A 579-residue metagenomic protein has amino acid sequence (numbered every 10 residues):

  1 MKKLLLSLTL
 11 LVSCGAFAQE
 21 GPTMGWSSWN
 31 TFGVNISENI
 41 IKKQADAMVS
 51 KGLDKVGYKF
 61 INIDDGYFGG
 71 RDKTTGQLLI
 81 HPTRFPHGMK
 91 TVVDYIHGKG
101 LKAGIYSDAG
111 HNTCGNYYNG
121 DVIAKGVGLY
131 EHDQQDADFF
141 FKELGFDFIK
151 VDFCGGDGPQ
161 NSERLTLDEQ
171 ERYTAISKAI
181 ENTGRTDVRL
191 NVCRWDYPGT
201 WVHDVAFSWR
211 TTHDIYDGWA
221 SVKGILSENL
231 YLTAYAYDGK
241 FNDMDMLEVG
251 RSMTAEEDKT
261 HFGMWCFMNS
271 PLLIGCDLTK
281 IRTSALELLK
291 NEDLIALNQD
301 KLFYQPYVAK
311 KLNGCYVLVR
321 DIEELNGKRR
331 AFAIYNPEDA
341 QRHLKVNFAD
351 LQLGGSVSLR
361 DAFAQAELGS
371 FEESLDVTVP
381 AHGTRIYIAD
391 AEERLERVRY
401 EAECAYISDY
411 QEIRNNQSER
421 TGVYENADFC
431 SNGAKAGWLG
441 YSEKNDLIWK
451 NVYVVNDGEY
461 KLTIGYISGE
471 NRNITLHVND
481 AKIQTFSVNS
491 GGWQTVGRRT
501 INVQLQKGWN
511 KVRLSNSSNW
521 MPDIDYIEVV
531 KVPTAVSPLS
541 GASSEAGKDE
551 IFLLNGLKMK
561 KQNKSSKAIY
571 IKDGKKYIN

Functional and structural regions predicted by a protein language model:
L4-S13: Sec-dependent N-terminal signal peptides
P22, I40, Q44, M48-N161: Aromatic-lined carbohydrate-binding/catalytic grooves of carbohydrate-active enzymes
N182, D187-D277: Glycan-recognition surfaces
W265-M268, L273-G275, K311-L353, H382 (+3 more regions): Carbohydrate-binding surface patches
L273-E338, N416-G440, I448, G508: Glycan-recognition and catalytic regions of carbohydrate-active enzymes
R342, L351-L359, E367, D376 (+1 more regions): Extracytoplasmic
E396-Y400, V530-L557: Residue-level detector of functionally pivotal "anchor" positions at catalytic/ligand-binding pockets or at interdomain
I569-N579: C-terminal tail/sorting-segment detector
